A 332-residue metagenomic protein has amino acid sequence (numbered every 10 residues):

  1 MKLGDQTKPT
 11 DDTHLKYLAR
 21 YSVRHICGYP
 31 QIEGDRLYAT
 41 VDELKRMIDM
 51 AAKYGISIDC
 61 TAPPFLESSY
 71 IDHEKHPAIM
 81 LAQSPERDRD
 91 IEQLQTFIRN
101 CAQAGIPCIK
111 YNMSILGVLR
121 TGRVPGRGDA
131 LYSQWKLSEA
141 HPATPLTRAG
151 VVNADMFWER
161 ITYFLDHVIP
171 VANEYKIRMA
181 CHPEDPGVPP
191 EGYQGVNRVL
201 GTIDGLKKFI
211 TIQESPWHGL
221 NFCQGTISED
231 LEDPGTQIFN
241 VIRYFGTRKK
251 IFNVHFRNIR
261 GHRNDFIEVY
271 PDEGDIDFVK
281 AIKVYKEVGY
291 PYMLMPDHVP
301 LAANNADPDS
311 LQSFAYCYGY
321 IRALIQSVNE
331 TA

Functional and structural regions predicted by a protein language model:
M1-L37, D42-K45, D49-G55, P63 (+1 more regions): Ligand-binding pocket scaffold of soluble enzyme catalytic domains
K2-G4, P9, L15-Y17, A52 (+9 more regions): Histidine-acidic metal/acid-base catalytic patches
P9, Q31, P64, S114 (+2 more regions): Residue-level "edge-of-site" marker
G28, Y111, F256: Redox-cofactor binding/interface segments in oxidoreductases and associated redox assembly factors
I32-T162, D166, E174: Structural motif corresponding to the early beta-alpha repeats
P145-R160, P186-R198, I267-E268: Surface-exposed cleft-lining segments at the edges of enzyme active sites
